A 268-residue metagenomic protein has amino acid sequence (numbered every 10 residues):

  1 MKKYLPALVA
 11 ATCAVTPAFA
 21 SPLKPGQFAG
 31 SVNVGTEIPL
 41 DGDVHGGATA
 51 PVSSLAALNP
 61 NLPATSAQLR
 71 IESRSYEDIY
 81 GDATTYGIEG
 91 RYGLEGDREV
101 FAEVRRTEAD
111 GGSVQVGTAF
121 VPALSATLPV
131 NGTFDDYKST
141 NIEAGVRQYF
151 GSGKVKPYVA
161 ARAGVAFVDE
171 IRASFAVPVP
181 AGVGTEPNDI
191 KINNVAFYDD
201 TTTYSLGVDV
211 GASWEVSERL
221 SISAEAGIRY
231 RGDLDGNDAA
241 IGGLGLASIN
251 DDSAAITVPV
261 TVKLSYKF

Functional and structural regions predicted by a protein language model:
M1-G26: Cleavable N-terminal export/targeting peptides
A18-L58, Q148, K154: Outer-membrane beta-barrel biogenesis signature
A29-S31, G35-T36, E143, A254-F268: Outer-membrane beta-barrel "beta-signal"
G30-T36, A102-R106, V159-V165, A212 (+1 more regions): Transmembrane beta-barrel strands of outer-membrane/channel proteins
T36, Y92, Q148-F150, A212-W214 (+1 more regions): Residue-level signature of outer-membrane beta-barrel architecture
L40-G81, R105-N141, V165-T203, R231-P259: Extracellular/periplasm-exposed beta-strand and loop segments of Gram-negative cell-envelope proteins, dominated by
I88, A144, V159, V208-V210 (+2 more regions): Membrane-embedded beta-strands of outer-membrane beta-barrel proteins, especially the hydrophobic/small aromatic
D97-A102, K154-V155, L220-I222: Repeated loop/turn-to-beta-strand initiation elements of outer-membrane beta-barrel proteins
